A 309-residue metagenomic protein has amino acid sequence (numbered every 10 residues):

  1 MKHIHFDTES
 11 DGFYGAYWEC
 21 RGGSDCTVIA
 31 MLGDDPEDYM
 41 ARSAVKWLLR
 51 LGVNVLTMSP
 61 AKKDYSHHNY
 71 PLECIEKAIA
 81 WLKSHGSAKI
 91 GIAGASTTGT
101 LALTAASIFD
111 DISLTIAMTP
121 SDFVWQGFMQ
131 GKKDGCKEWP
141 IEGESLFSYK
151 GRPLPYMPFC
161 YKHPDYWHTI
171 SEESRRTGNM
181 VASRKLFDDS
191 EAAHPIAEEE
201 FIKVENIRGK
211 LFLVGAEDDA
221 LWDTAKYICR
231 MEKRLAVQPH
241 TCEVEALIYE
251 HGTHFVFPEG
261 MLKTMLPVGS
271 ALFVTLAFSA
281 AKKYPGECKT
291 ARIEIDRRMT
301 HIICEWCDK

Functional and structural regions predicted by a protein language model:
M1-C26, E287, A291, C307: N-terminal cap/lid segment of alpha/beta-hydrolase-fold proteins
Y39-M40, A220-R230, F257: Conserved alpha/beta-hydrolase "acid-adjacent" motif
M40-M58: Short amphipathic alpha-helix adjacent to the substrate-entry channel of hydrolases
S59-G91: Catalytic nucleophile-loop/oxyanion-hole region of alpha/beta-hydrolase and closely related hydrolase-like folds
G99-D110, T115: Short glycine-enriched nucleophile-adjacent loop and the immediately C-terminal alpha-helix near the catalytic center
I116-V204: Accessory cap/linker subdomain of secreted extracellular hydrolases
I207, L213-G215: Short beta-strand/loop motif that positions the catalytic acidic residue of the alpha/beta-hydrolase fold
C229, T241-K309: C-terminal catalytic histidine-bearing segment of alpha/beta-hydrolase fold enzymes
